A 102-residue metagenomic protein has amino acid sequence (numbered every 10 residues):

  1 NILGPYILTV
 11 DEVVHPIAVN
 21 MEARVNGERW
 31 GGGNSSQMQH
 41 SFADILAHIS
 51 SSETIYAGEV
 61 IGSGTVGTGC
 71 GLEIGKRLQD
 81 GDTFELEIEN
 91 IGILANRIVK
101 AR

Functional and structural regions predicted by a protein language model:
N1-R102: Catalytic-pocket segment enriched in acidic/His residues
